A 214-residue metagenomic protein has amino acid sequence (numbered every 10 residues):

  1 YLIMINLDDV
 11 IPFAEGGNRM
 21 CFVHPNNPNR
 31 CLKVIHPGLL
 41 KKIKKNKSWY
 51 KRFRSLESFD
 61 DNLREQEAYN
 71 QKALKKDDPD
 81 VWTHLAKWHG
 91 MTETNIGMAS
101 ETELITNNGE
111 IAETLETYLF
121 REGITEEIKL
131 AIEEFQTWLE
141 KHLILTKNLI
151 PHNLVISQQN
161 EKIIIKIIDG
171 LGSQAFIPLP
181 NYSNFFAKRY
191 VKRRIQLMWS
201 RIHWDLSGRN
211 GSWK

Functional and structural regions predicted by a protein language model:
M4-P12: Conserved N-terminal boundary motif of the eukaryotic protein kinase catalytic domain
G17-K72: ATP-binding glycine-rich loop module of kinase domains
V23-N27, L104, S157: Active-site beta-strand termini and strand-to-loop segments that position acidic
N27, G97-M98, I163: Conserved catalytic motifs of the protein kinase core domain
C31-P37, E103, D169-L171: Active-site ExK catalytic segment of metal-dependent nucleases
R52-S55, Y118-E133, T137-K147, I156-K214: C-lobe/activation-segment region of protein kinase-like
D77-I128: Conserved structural core of kinase catalytic domains
H84-M91, L145-Q158: A short glycine-rich, hydrophobically flanked beta-strand micro-motif that places a catalytic Asp/Glu for divalent metal
